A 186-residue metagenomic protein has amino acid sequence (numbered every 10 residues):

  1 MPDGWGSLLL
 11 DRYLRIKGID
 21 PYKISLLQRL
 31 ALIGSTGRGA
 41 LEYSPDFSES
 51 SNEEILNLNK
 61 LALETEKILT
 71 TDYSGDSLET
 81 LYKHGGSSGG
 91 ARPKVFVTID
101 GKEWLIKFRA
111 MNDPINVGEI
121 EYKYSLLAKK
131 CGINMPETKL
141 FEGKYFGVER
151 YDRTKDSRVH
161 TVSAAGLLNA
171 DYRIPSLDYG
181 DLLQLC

Functional and structural regions predicted by a protein language model:
M1-C186: Phosphate/dinucleotide-binding and metal-coordinating scaffold of catalytic cores in nucleotide-dependent enzymes
